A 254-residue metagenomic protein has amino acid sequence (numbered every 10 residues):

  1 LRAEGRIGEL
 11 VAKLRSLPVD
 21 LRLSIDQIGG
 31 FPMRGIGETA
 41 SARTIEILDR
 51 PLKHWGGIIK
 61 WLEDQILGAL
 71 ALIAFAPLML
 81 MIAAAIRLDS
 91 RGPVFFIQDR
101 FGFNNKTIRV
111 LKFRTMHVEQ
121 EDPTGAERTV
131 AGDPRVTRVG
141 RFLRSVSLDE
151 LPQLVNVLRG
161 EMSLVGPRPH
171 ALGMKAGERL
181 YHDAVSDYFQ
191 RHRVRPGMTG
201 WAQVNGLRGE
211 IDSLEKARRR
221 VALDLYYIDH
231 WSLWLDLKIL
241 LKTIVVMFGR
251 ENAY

Functional and structural regions predicted by a protein language model:
L1-A76, Y254: N-terminal hydrophobic signal-anchor/signal peptide
E9-A12, S16, L23, W61 (+8 more regions): Generic recognition of well-ordered alpha-helical segments within structured catalytic/regulatory domains
L17, Q65, A69, A76 (+4 more regions): Structured helix-beta-strand junction loops
I25, P77, P93, P152 (+2 more regions): Proline-centered helix-kink/hinge sites
I28-G29, R34-G37, F96-R135, A171-L172 (+1 more regions): Short, glycine-rich, amphipathic interfacial segments at transmembrane boundaries or analogous
K53-Q120, N156, S232-Y254: A hydrophobic, helix-centered structural microdomain
T129-R195, I239-T243, M247: A short, structured surface patch at a secondary-structure boundary
V185-Y254: C-terminal terminal-structure detector
